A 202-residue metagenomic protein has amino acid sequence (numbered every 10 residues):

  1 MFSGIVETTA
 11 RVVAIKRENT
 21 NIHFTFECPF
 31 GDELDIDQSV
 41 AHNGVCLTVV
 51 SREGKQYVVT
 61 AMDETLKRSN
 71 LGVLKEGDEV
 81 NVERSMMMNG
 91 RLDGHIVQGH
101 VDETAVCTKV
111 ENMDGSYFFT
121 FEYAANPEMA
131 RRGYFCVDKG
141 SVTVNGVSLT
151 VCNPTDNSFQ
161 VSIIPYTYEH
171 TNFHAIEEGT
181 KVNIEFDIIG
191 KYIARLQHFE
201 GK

Functional and structural regions predicted by a protein language model:
M1-K202: Conserved loop->alpha-helix
